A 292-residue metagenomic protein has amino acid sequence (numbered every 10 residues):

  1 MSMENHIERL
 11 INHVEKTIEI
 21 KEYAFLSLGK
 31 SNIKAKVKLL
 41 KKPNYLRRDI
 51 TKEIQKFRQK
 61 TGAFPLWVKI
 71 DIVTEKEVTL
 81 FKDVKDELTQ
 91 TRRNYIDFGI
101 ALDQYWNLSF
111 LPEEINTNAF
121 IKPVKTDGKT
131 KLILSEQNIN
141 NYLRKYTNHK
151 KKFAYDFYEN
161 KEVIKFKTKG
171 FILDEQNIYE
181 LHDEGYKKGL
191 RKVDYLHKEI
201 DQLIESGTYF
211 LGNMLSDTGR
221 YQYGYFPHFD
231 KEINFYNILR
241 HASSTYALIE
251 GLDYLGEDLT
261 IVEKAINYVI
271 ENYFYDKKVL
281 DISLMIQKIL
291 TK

Functional and structural regions predicted by a protein language model:
M1-V68, Q90-N234, L239, E263-K264: Low-complexity, Ser/Thr/Pro/Gly-enriched N-terminal "stalk/linker" regions
W67-V78, K82-E87: Eukaryotic intrinsically disordered, low-complexity regulatory regions enriched in acidic/Ser/Pro/Gln residues that act
G185-H197, A242-E257, L284-K292: Well-ordered alpha-helical scaffold segments within catalytic/enzyme domains
D201-G212, T245, I249, L259-Y273 (+1 more regions): Hydrophobic core segments within long, regular secondary-structure runs in both alpha- and beta-rich folds
L215, L255, Y273-D276: Alpha-helical junction/boundary sensor with strong preference for TPR arrays
P227-A242, F274-K292: Solvent-exposed loop and edge beta-strand segments that line ligand/cofactor-binding and catalytic clefts
